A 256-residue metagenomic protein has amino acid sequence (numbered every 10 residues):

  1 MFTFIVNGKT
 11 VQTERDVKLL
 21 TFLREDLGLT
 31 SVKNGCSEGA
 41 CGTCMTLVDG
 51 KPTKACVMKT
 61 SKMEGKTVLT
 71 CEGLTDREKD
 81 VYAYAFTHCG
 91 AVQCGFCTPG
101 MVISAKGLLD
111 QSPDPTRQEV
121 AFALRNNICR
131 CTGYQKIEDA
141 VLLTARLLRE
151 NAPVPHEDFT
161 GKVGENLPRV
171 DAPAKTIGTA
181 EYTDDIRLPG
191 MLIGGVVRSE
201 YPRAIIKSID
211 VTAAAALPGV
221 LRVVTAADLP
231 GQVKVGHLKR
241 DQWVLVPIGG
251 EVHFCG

Functional and structural regions predicted by a protein language model:
M1-H156, G161: Signature of N-terminal electron-transfer/Fe-S-associated modules in redox systems
A145-G256: Flexible, low-hydrophobicity surface segments
